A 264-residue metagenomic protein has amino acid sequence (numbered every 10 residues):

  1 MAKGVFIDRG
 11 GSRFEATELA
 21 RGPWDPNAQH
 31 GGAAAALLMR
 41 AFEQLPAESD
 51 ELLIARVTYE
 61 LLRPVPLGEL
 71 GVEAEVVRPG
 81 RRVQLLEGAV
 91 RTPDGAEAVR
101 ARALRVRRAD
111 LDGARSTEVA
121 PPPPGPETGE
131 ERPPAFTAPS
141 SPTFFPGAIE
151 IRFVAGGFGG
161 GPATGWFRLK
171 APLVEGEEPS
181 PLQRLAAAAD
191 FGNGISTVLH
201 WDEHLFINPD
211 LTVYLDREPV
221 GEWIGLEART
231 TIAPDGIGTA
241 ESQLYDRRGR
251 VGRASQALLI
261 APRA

Functional and structural regions predicted by a protein language model:
M1-A264: Terminal targeting signals and extreme-terminal segments of soluble enzymes
